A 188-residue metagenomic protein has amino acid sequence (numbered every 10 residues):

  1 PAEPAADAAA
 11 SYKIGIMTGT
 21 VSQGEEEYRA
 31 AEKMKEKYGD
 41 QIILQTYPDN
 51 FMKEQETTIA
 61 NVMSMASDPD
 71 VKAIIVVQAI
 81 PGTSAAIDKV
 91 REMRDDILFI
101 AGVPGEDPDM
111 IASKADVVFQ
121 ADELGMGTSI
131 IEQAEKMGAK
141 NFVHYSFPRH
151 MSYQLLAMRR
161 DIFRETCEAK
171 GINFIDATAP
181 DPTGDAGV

Functional and structural regions predicted by a protein language model:
A2-V188: A residue-level marker of the well-folded mature domains of exported/periplasmic proteins
